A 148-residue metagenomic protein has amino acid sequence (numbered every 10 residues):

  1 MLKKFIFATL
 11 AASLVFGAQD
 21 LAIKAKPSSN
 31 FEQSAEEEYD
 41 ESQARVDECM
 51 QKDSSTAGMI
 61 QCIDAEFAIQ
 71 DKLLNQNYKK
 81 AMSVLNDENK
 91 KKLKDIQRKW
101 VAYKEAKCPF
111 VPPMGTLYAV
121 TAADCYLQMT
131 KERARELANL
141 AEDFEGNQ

Functional and structural regions predicted by a protein language model:
K4-S13: Sec-dependent N-terminal signal peptides
A18-Q148: N-terminal alpha-helical modules
